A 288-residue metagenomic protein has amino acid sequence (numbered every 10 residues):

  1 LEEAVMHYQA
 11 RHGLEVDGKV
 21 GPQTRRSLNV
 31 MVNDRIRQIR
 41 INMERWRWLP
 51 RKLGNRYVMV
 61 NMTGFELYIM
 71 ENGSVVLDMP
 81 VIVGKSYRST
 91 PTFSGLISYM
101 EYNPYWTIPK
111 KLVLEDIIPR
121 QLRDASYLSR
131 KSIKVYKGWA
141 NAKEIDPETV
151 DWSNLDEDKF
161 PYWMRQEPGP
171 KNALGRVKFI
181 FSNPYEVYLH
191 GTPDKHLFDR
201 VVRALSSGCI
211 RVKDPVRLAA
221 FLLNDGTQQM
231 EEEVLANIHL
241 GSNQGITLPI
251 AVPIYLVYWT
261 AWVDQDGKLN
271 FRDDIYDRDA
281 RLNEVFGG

Functional and structural regions predicted by a protein language model:
L1-E15, K19-G288: Well-ordered beta-sheet/strand-loop patches within structured domains
